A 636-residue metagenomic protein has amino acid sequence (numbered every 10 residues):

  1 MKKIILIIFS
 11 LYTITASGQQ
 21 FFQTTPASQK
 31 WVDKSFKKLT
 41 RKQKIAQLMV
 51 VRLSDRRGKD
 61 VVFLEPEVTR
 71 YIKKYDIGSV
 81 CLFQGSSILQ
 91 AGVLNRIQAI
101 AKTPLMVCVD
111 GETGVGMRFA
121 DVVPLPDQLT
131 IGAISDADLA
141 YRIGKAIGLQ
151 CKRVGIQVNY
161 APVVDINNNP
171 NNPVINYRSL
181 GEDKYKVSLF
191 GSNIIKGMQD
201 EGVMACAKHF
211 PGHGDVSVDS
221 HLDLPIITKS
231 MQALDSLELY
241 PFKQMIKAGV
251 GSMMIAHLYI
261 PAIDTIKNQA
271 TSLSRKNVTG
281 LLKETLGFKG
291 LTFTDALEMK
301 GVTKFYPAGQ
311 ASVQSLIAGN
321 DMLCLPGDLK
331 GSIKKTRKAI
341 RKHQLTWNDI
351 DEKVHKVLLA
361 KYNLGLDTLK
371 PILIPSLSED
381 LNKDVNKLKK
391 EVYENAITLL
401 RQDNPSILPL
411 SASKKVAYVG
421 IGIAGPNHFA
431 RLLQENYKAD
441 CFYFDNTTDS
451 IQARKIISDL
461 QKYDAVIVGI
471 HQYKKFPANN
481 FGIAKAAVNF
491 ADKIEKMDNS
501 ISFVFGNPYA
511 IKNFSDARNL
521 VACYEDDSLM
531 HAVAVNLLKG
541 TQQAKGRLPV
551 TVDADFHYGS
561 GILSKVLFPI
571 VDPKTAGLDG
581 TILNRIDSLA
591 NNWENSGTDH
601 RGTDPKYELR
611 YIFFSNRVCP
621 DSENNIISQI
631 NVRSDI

Functional and structural regions predicted by a protein language model:
M1-F21: Bacterial Sec-dependent N-terminal signal peptides
Q19-R70, E284, Y306-I570, K574-T575 (+1 more regions): Preference for extracellular/luminal or secreted protein segments
T40, V80, L89-L105, V115-M117 (+2 more regions): Second-shell residues forming the walls of enzyme active-site clefts
A46, V68-S87, P170, I246-Q269 (+1 more regions): Short acidic, glycine-rich surface-loop motifs adjacent to enzyme active sites
Q47-R52, G78-F83, L105-V109, V115 (+14 more regions): Structural recognition of the beta-strand scaffold that forms the well-ordered cores of secreted hydrolase catalytic
V51-F63, Q128-Y141, D223-L237, K300-Y306: Active-site mouth loops of central-metabolism enzymes
S87-P104, A137-G155, I350, H355 (+2 more regions): Active-site-adjacent structural elements in enzyme catalytic domains
L567-I636: Catalytic loop of the DD-peptidase/beta-lactamase superfamily, centered on the K-T-G motif and neighboring
